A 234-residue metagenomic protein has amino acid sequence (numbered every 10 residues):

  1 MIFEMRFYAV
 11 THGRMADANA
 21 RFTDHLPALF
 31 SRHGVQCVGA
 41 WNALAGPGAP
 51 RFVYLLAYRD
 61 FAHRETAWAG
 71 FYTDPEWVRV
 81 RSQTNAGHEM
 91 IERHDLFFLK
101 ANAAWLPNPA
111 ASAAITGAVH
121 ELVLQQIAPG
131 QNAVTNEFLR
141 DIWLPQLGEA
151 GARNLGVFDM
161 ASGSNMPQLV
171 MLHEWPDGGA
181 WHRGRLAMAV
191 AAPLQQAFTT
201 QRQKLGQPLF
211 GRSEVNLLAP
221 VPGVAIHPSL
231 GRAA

Functional and structural regions predicted by a protein language model:
I2, F7-H12, D17, A101-A180 (+2 more regions): Surface-exposed interaction/gating patches
A16-G39, A45, A57-F98, I142-L155 (+1 more regions): An amphipathic, aromatic/His-enriched active-site/gating alpha helix that lines ligand/cofactor pockets
P50, E92, V119-E121, P167 (+1 more regions): Residues that flank catalytic or metal-binding motifs in active/ligand-binding sites
R51-A57: Charged, often glycine-rich, active-site loop that binds/positions anionic groups
